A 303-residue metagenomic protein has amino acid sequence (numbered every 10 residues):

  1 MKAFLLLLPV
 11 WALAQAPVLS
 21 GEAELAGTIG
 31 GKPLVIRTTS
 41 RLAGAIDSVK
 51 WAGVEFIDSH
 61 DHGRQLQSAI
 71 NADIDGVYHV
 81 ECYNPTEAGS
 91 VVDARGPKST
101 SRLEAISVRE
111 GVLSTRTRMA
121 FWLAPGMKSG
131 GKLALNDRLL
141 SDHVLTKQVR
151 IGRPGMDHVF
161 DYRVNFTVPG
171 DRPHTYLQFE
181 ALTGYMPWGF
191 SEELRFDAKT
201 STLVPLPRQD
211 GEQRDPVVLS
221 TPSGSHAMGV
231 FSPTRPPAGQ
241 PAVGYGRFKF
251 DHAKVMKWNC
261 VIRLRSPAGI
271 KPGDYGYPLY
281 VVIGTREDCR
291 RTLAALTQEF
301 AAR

Functional and structural regions predicted by a protein language model:
K2-L13: Sec-dependent N-terminal signal peptides
Q15-L103, Y280-A301: Beta-strand-rich N-terminal accessory domains
A16-K32, R41, G224-R303: Beta-strand-rich recognition/accessory modules
N71-H158, D171: Extended, loop-rich substrate-binding clefts of extracytoplasmic carbohydrate-active enzymes
T115, L145-K147, F160-Y162, C260 (+1 more regions): Hydrophobic residues positioned within well-ordered beta-strands of beta-sheet architectures
G155-T200: Acidic (Asp/Glu-rich), glycine- and aromatic
A181-G184, G189-D251: Active-site/ligand-binding surface loops and adjacent short beta/alpha elements that line catalytic pockets across
